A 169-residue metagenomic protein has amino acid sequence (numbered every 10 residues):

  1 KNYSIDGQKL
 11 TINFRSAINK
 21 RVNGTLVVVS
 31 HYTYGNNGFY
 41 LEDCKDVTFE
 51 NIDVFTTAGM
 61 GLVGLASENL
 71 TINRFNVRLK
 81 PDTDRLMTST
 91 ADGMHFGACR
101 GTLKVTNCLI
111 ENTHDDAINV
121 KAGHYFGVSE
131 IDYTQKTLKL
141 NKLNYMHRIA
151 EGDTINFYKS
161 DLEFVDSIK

Functional and structural regions predicted by a protein language model:
K1-D43, T48-D53: Long, low-complexity, polar/charged, intrinsically disordered or flexibly structured peripheral segments
K1-I5, Y145-K169: Ser/Thr/Gly-rich low-complexity blocks that favor extended beta-strand/coil architectures
N23-G24, D46-I52, N69-N76, T102-C108: All-beta strand scaffolds that present successive hydrophobic residues in beta-strands
H31-G38, T56-M60, R85-F96, V120-Y125 (+1 more regions): Extracellular beta-strand/beta-solenoid scaffold signature
E42-D43, M60-A66, K104-L109: Short, T/G/N/S-enriched strand-turn elements that build extracellular solenoid repeat scaffolds
G101-L103, L109-E130: Catalytic cores of secreted or luminal carbohydrate-active enzymes
